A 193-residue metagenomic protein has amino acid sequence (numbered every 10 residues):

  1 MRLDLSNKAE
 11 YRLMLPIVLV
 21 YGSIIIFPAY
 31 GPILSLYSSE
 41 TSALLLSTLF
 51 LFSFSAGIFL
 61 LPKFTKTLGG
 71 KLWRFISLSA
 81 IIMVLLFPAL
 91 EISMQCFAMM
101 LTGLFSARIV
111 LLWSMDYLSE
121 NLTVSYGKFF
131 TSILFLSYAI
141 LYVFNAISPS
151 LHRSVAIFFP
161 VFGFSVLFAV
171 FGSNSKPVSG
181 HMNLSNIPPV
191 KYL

Functional and structural regions predicted by a protein language model:
R2-A43, P188-L193: Pair of pore-lining "gating" transmembrane helices in MFS-fold secondary transporters
A43-F64: Central cavity-lining transmembrane alpha-helices of secondary-active solute carriers, predominantly the Major
S77-I92: C-terminal ends and interior cores of transmembrane alpha-helices in multi-pass membrane transporters/permeases
S93-V110: Hydrophobic core of transmembrane alpha-helices in multi-pass small-molecule transporters, especially MFS/SLC-type
S106-N121: Intracellular juxtamembrane helix-capping segments at the cytosolic ends of symmetry-related transmembrane helices
L122-S148: Glycine-rich segments within core transmembrane alpha-helices of 12-TM secondary carriers
S154-S175: Symmetry-related core transmembrane helices of the 12-TM Major Facilitator Superfamily/SLC fold
V170-L193: Flexible interhelical linker loops that connect adjacent transmembrane helices in multi-pass membrane transporters
